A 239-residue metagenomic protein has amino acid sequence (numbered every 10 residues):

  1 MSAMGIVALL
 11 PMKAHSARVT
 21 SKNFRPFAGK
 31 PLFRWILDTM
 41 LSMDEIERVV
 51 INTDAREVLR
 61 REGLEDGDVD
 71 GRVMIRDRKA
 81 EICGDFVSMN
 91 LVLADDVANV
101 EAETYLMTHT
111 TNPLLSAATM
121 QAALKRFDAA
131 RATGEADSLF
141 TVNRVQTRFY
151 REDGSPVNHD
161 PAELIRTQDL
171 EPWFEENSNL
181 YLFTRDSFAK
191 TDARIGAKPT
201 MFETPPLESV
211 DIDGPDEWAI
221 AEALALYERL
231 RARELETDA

Functional and structural regions predicted by a protein language model:
G5-N52: N-terminal glycine-rich phosphate-binding loop and ensuing alpha1 helix
F24, I75, S138, P199-M201 (+1 more regions): Conserved beta-strand scaffold positions in the cores of enzyme catalytic domains, especially in NTP/NDP-utilizing
I46, A102, T133-A136: Short, high-confidence coil segments that cap the C-terminus of an alpha-helix and link into the following beta-strand
V50, R56-L106, A118-A122: Short phosphate-binding loop-to-helix
N52-T53, L182, I212: Short beta-strand scaffold positions
D85-D95, P113-P205: Conserved core of the sugar-phosphate nucleotidyltransferase
T108-T110: Active-site acidic Asp-centered loop
E203, E208-A239: Hydrophobic helical membrane-anchoring modules
